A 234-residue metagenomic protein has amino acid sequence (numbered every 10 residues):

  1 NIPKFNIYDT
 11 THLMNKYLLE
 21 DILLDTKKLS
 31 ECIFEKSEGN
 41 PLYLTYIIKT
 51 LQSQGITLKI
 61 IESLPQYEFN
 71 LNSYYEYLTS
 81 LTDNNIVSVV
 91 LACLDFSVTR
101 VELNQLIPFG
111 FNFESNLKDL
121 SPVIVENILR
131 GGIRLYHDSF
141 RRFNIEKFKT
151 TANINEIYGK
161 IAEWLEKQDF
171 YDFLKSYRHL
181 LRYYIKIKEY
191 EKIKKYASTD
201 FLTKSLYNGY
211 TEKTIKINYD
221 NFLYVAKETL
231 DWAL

Functional and structural regions predicted by a protein language model:
N1-C32, K36-T50, Q66-Y74, G132 (+1 more regions): Alpha-helical sensor/transducer elements of the RecA-like P-loop NTPase core
L18, S88-D95: Short helix-to-turn junction characteristic of helix-turn-helix DNA-binding domains, especially the helix
E31-K36, L42-I56, I86-V90, E102-Q105 (+1 more regions): C-terminal helical "lid" of AAA+/P-loop NTPase domains
S73-T82: Short amphipathic alpha-helical boundary/capping segments
F96-Y171, S176-Y177, Y184, A197-A233: C-terminal leucine-rich, beta-strand-based interaction scaffolds used for sensing/assembly
I193-K194: Amphipathic alpha-helical scaffolding segments comprising HEAT/armadillo-like alpha-solenoid repeats
